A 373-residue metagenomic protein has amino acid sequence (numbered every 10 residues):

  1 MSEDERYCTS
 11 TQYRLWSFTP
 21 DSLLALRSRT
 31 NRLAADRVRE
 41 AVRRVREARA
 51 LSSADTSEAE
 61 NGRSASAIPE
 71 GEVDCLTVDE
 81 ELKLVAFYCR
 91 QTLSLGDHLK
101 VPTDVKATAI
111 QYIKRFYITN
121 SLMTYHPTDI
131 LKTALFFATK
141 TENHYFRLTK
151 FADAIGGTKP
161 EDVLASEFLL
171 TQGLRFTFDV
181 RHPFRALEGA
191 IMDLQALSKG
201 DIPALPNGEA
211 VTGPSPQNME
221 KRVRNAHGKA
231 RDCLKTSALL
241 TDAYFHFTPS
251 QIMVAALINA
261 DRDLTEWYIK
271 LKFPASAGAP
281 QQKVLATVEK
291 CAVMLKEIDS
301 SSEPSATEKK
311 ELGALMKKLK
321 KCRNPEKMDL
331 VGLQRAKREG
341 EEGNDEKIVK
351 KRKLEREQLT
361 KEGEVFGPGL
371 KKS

Functional and structural regions predicted by a protein language model:
M1-T124, H144-Y145, L169, K371-S373: Acidic, Ser/Thr/Pro-rich regulatory low-complexity segments at or just upstream of the first helical elements of major
K83-L122, T141-A292: Cyclin-like alpha-helical protein-protein interaction core
V223, K235-V254, I258-S373: C-terminal region detector
